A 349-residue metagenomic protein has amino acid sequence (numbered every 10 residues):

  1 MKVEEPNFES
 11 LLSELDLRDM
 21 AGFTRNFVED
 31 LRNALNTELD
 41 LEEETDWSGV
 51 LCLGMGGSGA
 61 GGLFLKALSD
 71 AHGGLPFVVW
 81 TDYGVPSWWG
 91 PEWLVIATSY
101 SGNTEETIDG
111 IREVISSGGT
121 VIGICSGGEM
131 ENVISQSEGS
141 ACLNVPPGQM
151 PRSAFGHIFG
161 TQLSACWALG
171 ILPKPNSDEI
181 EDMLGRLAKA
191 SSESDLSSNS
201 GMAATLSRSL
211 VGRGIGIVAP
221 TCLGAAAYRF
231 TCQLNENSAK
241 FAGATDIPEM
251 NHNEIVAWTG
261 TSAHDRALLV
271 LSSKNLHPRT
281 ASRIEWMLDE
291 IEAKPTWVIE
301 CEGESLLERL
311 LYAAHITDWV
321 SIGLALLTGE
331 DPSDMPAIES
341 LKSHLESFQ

Functional and structural regions predicted by a protein language model:
V3-D30: Generic N-terminal amphipathic, Lys/Arg-enriched alpha-helix
D16-F23, N33-E42, S48, W167-R266 (+1 more regions): Active-site phosphate/pyrophosphate-binding segments
T45-K189, R208, L271-P295: Glycine-rich phosphate-binding loops that contact phosphosugars or nucleotide phosphates
V79-D82, K240-N251, P295-E304: A generic structural motif
F155-S164, R208-V211, L223-Y228, A314-W319: Active-site-proximal catalytic alpha-helix in oxidoreductases
V256-P336: C-terminal active-site/capping subdomain that shapes the small-molecule cofactor and substrate pocket of enzyme
S333-Q349: Short, small/acidic-rich helices and loops at N termini and domain boundaries of DNA replication/processing enzymes
